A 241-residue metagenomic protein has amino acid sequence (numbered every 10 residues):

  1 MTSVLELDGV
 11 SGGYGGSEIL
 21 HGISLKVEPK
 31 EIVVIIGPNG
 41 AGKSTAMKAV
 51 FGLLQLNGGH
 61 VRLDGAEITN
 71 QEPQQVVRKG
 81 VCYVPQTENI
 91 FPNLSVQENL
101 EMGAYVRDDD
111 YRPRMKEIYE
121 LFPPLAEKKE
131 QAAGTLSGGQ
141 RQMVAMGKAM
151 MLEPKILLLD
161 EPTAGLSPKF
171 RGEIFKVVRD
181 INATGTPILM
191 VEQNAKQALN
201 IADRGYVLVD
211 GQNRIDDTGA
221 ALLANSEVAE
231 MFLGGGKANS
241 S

Functional and structural regions predicted by a protein language model:
T2-S241: Glycine-rich phosphate-binding loops of nucleotide-dependent enzymes
